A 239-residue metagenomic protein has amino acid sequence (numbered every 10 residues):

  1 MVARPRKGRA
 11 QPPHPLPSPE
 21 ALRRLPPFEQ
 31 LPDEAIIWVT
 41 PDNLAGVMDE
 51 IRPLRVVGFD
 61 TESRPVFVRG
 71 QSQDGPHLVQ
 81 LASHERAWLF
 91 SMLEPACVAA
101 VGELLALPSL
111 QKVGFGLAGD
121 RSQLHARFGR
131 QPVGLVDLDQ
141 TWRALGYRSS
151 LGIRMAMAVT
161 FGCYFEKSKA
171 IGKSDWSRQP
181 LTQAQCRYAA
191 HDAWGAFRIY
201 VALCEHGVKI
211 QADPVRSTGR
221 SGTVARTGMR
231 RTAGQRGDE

Functional and structural regions predicted by a protein language model:
M1-V57, L138, W194, H206-P214 (+2 more regions): N-terminal accessory regions of nucleic-acid-interacting proteins
A35-N43, R52-V56, V66-L181, G195-A202: Conserved DEDDh/DEDDy metal-dependent 3′-5′ exonuclease domain
E62: Metal-cofactor-dependent catalytic cores
F161, F165, K169-E239: C-terminal accessory segment of soluble enzyme catalytic cores
